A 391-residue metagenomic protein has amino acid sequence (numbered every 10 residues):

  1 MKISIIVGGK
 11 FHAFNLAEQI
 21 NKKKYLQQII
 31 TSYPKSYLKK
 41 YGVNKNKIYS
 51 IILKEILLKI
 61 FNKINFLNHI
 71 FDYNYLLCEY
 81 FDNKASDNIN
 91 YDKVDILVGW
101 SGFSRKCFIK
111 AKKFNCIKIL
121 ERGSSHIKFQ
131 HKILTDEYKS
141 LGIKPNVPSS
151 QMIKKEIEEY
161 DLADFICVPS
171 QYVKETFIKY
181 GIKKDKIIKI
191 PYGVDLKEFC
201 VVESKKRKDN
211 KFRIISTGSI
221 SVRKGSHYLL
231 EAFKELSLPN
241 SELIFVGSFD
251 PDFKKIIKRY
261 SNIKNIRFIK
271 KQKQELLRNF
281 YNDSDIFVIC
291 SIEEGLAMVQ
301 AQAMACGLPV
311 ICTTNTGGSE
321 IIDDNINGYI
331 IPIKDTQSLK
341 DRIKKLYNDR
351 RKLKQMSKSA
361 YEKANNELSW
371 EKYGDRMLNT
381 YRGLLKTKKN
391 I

Functional and structural regions predicted by a protein language model:
Y41, K59-D72, F114-K155: Acceptor-binding helix/loop patch of EC 2.4 sugar-transfer enzymes, predominantly nucleotide-sugar-dependent
Y172, G193: Carbohydrate-associated surface elements
K206-K224, L230-E235, I244-V246: Conserved donor-binding/catalytic core segment of Leloir-type glycosyltransferases
K254-E275: Nucleotide-activated donor-binding/catalytic signature segment of Leloir-type glycosyltransferases, i.e., the conserved
K271-Q272, N279-S284: Short alpha-helical donor nucleotide-sugar binding micro-motif in glycosyltransferases
I292: Aromatic "clamp/platform" in nucleotide-sugar-dependent glycosyltransferases that forms part of the donor/acceptor
P309-C312: Short hydrophobic beta-strand element within catalytic cores of glycosyltransferases and related nucleotide-activated
D324-N325, Y329-T336, K345-R350: Conserved acidic donor-binding segment of nucleotide-sugar-dependent glycosyltransferases
